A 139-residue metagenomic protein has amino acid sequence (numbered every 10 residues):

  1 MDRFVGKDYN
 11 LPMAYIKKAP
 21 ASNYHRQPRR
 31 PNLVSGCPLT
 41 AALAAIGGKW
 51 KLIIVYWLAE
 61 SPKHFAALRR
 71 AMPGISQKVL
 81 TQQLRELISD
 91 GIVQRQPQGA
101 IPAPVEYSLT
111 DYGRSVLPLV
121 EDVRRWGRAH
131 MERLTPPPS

Functional and structural regions predicted by a protein language model:
M1-I46: N-terminal leader segment of winged-helix/HTH proteins
R30-V79, G99-I101, E106, P137-S139: N-terminal helix-turn-helix DNA-binding core of bacterial DNA-binding proteins
L39, V120-G127, M131: Hydrophobic alpha-helical core bundles mediating ligand binding, dimerization, or RNAP-core interactions
L80, L84-L87: Basic amphipathic alpha-helical segments that dock to polyanions
G99-D122: Basic, amphipathic "hinge/linker" alpha-helix immediately C-terminal to the N-terminal HTH DNA-binding motif
A129-S139: Generic C-terminal helix-cap and adjacent flexible tail
